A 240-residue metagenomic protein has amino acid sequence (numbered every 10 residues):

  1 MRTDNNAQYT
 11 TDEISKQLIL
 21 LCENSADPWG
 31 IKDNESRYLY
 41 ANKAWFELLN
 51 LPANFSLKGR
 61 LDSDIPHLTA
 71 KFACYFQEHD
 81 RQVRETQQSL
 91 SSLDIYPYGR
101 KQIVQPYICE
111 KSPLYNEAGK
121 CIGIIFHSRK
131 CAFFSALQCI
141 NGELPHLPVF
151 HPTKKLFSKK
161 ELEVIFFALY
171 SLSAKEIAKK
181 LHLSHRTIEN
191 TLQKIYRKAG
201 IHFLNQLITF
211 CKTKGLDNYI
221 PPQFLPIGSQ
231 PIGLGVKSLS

Functional and structural regions predicted by a protein language model:
M1-D27, I122-E163, P222-P226, P231 (+1 more regions): PAS-family sensory modules
D27, K32-L137: Sensory/regulatory domains in signal-transduction proteins
Q87, L172, G215-N218: A general structural signal marking secondary-structure boundaries and capping sites
K154, A168-Y170: Intrinsically disordered, low-complexity terminal/linker regions enriched in Pro/Ser/Gly and acidic residues
I165-F166, Y196: Hydrophobic residues on short alpha-helical segments
S171-Q206, F210: Recognition helix of helix-turn-helix DNA-binding domains
Y196-S240: Basic, Lys/Arg-enriched C-terminal extension of HTH/homeodomain DNA-binding domains
